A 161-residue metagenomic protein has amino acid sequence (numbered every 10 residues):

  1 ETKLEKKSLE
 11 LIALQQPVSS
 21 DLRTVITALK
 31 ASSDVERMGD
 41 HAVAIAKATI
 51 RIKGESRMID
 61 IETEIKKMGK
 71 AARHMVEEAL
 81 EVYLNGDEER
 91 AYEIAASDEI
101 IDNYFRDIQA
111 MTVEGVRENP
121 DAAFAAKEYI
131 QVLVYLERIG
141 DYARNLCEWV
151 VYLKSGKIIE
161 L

Functional and structural regions predicted by a protein language model:
E1-L161: Cytosolic, long alpha-helical scaffolding segments
